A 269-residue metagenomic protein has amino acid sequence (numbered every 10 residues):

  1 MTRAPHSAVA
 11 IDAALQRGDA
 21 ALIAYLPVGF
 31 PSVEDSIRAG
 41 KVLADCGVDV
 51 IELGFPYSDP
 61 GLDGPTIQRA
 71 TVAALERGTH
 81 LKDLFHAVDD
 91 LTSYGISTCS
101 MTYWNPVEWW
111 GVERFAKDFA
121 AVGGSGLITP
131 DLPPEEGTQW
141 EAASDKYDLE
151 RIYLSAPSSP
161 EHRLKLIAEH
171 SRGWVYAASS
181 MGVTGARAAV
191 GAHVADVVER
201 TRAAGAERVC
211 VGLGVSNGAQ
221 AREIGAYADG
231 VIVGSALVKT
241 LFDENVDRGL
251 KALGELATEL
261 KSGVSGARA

Functional and structural regions predicted by a protein language model:
M1-R3, E199-E207, S216-A269: Alpha/beta catalytic cores of nucleotide-metabolism and tRNA/nucleoside-modifying enzymes
M1-Y25, V88-D89, R268-A269: N-terminal amphipathic alpha-helix/helix-capping segment at the start of soluble metabolic enzymes
P5, A39-A44, V50, F55 (+2 more regions): Active-site beta->alpha loop and helix N-cap motifs at the rims of alpha/beta catalytic domains
V33-L43, S159-H170, V211, V215-V231: Catalytic cores of alpha/beta
D49-P60, G124-I128, P133, V175-G185 (+2 more regions): Glycine-rich phosphate-binding active-site loops on the catalytic face of alpha/beta enzymes
G64-C99, A142-A156, A192-V209, A252-A269: Alpha-helix-loop-beta-strand connector modules within alpha/beta enzyme cores
E76-T79, G123-E136, E150-S159, L164-K165 (+1 more regions): Catalytic beta/alpha-barrel core
L154, L164-A203, T240, E244: Glycine/Thr-rich beta-alpha phosphate-binding loop at enzyme active sites
